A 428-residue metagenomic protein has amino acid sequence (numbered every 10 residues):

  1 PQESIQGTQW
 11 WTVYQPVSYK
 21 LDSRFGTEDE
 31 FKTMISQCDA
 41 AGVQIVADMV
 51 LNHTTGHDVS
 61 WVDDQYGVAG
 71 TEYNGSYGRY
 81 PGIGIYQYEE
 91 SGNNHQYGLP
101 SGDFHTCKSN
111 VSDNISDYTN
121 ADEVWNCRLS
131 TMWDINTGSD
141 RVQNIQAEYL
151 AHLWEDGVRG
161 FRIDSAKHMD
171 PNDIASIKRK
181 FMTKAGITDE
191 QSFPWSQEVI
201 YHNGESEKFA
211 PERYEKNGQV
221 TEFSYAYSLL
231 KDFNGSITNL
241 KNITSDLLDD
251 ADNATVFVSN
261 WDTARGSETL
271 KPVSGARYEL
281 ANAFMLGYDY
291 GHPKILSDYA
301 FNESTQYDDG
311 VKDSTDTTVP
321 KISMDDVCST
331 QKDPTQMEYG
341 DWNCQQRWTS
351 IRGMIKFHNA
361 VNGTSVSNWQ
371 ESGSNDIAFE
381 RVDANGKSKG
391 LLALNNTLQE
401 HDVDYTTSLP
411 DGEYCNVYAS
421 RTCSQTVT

Functional and structural regions predicted by a protein language model:
P1-Q2, V50: Short beta-to-alpha linker loops that shape the active-site pocket of alpha/beta-hydrolase fold enzymes
E3-S36, E72-I83, Q87-E89, H95-W133: Aromatic- and acidic-residue-enriched carbohydrate-binding clefts of CAZyme catalytic domains
G7-W11, I35-A47, N52-H53, V62-G70 (+3 more regions): Active-site-proximal helices and loops of the catalytic beta/alpha 8
D22-S23, T137-G138, L270: A generic structural signal for short
R24-E28, V142-Q143, S274-G275: A conditional alpha-helix N-cap/helix-loop micro-motif detector
S36-C38, N94-Y97, G102, T106-C107 (+6 more regions): Functionally engaged cysteine thiol sites
D58: Active-site-proximal N-terminal segment of extracellular/periplasmic enzymes that hydrolyze or transfer
M132-N144: Active-site mouth loops of central-metabolism enzymes
